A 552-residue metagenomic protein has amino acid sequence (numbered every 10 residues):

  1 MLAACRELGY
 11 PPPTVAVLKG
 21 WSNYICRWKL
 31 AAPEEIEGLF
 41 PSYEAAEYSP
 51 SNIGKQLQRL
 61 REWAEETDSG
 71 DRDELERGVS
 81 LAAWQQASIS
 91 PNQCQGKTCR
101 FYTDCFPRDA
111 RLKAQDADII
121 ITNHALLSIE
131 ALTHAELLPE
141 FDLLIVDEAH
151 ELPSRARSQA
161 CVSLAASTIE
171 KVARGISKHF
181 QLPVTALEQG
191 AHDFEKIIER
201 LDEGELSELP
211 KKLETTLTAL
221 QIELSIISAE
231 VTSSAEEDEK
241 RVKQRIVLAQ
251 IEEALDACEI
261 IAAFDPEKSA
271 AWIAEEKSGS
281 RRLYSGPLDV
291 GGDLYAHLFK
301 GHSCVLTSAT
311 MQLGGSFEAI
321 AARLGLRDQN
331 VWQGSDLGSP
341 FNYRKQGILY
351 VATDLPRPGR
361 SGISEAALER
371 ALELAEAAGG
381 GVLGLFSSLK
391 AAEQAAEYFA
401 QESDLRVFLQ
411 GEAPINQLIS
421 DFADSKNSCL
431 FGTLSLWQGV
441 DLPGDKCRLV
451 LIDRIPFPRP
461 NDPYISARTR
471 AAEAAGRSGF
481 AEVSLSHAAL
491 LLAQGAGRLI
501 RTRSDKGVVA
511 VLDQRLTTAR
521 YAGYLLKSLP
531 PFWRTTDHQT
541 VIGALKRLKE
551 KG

Functional and structural regions predicted by a protein language model:
M1, V305-A309, G380-S387, A510-L512: Conserved RecA-like ASCE P-loop NTPase motor core of nucleic-acid helicases/translocases
M1-D118, E223, A229-S233: A substrate-engagement module of RecA-like helicase motors
A3, I89-I119, N123-S225, A309-L326: Signature of the SF2 helicase/ATPase Hel1-core->accessory helical subdomain module
Y10-R27, E140-L152, S163-G175, S335-P340 (+3 more regions): Conserved beta-strand -> loop -> alpha-helix junction used to position metal-binding or nucleic-acid-contacting
Q85-D118, T133-A135, S233-L355, G362-I363 (+4 more regions): A contiguous, basic/glycine-rich beta-loop/short-helix subdomain that forms a polymer-engagement track
A352-G362, E412-T517: Conserved RecA-like P-loop NTPase helicase motor core
S387-G411: Conserved helicase motor "Helicase C" RecA-like lobe of SF1/SF2 P-loop NTPases
A510-G552: N-terminal targeting/trafficking signals and adjacent low-complexity tails
